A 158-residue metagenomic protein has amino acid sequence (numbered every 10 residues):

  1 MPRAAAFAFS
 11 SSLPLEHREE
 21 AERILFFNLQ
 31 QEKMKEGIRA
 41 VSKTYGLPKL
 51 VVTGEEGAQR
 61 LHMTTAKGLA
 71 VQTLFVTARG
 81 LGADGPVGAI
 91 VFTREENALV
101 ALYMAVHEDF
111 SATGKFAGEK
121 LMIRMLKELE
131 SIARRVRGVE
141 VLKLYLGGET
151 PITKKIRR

Functional and structural regions predicted by a protein language model:
M1-F9, L69-Q72, A83-G88, R137-V141 (+1 more regions): Generic structural motif recognizing short loop/turn segments at the entrances and edges of beta-strands
M1-K33: Conserved N-terminal entry element of GNAT/NAT acetyltransferase domains
F7-F9, F26-F27, F75, F92 (+2 more regions): Phenylalanine-focused residue identity feature
S12-R18, R79-L81, D109, E149: Generic structural motif
R23-V51: Helix-loop element at the rim of GNAT/NAT acetyltransferase active sites that forms part of the acceptor-substrate
L25-L29, K33, A78, M125 (+1 more regions): Hydrophobic, Leu/Ile/Phe/Ala-enriched alpha-helical segments that form helix-helix packing faces
A40-A98: A conserved beta-strand-loop-helix scaffold within acyl/acetyltransferase catalytic domains
E96-R157: Acyl-donor binding region in acyl/amide transferases
